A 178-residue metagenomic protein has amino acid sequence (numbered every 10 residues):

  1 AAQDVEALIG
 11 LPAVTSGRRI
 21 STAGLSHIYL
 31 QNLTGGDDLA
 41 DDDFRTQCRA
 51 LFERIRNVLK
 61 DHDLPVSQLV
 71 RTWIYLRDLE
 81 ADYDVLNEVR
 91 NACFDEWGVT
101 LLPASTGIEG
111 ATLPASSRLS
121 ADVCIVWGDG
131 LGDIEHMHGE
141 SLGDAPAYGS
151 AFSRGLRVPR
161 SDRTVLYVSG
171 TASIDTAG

Functional and structural regions predicted by a protein language model:
A1-G178: N-terminal presequence-like segments and the immediate start of the first folded domain
